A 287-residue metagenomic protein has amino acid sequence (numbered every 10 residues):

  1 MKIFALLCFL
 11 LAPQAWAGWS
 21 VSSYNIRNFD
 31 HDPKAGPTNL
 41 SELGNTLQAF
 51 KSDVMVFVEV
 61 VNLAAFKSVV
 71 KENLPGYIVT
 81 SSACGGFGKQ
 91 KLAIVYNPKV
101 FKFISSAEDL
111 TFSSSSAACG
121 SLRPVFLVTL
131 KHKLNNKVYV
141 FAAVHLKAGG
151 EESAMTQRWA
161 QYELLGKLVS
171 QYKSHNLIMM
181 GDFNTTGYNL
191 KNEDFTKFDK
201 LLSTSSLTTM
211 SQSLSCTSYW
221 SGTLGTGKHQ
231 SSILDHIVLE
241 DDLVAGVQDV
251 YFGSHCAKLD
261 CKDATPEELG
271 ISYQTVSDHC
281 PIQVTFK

Functional and structural regions predicted by a protein language model:
I3-P13: Sec-dependent N-terminal signal peptides
A15-L74, A83-Q90, W159-E163, L259-K262 (+3 more regions): N-terminal, active-site-proximal structural segment of metallo-dependent hydrolase catalytic domains
G18-H31, S105-D109, V138-A148: Active-site-proximal beta-strand elements of phosphoester/diester hydrolases
S20-S23, D53-E59, T80-S81, L92-Y96 (+8 more regions): Structural recognition of the beta-strand scaffold that forms the well-ordered cores of secreted hydrolase catalytic
I26, G36-G44, A49-S52, R123-W220: Extracytoplasmic, non-cytosolic globular domains
N28-K34, K51-F57, S81-S82, S113-A117 (+6 more regions): Second-shell loop/turn segments in exported
V54, V60-V138, L146: Structured beta-strand-rich core segments of catalytic domains in phosphoester-bond hydrolases
L63, V169-I178, T185-K287: Metal-dependent phosphoester-hydrolase catalytic domains
